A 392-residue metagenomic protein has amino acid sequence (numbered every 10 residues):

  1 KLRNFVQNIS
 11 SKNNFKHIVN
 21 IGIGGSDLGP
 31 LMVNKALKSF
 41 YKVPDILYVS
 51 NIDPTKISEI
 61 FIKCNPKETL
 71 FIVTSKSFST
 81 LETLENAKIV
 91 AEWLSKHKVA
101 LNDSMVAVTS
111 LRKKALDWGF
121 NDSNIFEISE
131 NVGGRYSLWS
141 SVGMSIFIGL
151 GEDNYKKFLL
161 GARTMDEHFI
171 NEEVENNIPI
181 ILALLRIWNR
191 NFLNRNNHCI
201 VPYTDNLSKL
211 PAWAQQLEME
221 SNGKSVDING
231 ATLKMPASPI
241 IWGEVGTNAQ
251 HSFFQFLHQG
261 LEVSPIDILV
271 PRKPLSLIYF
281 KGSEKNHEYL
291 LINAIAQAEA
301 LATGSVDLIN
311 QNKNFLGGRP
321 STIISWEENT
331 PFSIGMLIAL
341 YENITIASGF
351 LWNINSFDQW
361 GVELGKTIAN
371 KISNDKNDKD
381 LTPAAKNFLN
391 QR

Functional and structural regions predicted by a protein language model:
K1-I9, V33-N34, S39-L70: Glycine-rich oxoanion-binding loops at beta->alpha junctions
K1-K12, S283-T303, W326, S348 (+2 more regions): Extended, charge-enriched "interface" segments that sit outside catalytic cores
K1-K16, I60-T69, L185-N196, L257-E262: Glycine-rich phosphate/diphosphate-binding loops that line cofactor/substrate pockets in enzymes
H17-I21, L70, V106, C199: Conserved beta-strand elements of the Class I
L28-V43, K63-N65, K88-S95, G119-I125: A glycine- and small-aliphatic-rich helix-loop capping segment at beta-alpha/alpha-beta transitions that lines
G29, I57, V73-K76, T80-L94 (+2 more regions): Extended, hydrophobic alpha-helical segments in both membrane/secreted and soluble proteins
W93-I278, G317, L364-N370, N377-R392: Active-site phosphate/pyrophosphate-binding segments
H258-L261, V270-T330, I334: Substrate-recognition/cap regions that form aromatic- and gly/pro-loop-enriched pockets for small-molecule ligands
